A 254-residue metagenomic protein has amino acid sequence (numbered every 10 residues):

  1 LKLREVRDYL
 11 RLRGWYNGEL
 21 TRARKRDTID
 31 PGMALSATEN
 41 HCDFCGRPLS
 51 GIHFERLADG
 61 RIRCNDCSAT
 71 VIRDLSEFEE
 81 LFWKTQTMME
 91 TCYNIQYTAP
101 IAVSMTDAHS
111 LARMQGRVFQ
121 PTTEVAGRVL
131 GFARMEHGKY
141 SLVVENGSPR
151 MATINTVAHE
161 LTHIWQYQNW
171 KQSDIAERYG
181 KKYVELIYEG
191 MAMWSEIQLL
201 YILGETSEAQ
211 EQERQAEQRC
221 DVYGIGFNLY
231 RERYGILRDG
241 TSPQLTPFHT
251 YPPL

Functional and structural regions predicted by a protein language model:
L1-T91: N-terminal low-structure segments adjacent to metalloprotease catalytic domains across cellular compartments
T70-E77, V143-G147, Y179: Second-shell loop/turn segments in exported
I72-H137: Auxiliary, metal-adjacent structural segments of Zn-dependent hydrolase domains
F78-L81, I154, A158, V184 (+2 more regions): Hydrophobic (often cysteine-bearing) scaffold residues that line and stabilize catalytic clefts of nucleotide/cofactor
M89, N155-K171, E189-M193: Active-site recognition of the HExxH zinc-binding catalytic motif
H137-V157, Y183-V184: Short pre-active-site segment immediately N-terminal to the catalytic Zn-binding motif
A176-R219: Post-HExxH zinc-binding segment in Zn-dependent metallohydrolases
I202-L254: Long, well-structured alpha-helical subdomains associated with metal-dependent extracellular/ecto-lumenal hydrolases
